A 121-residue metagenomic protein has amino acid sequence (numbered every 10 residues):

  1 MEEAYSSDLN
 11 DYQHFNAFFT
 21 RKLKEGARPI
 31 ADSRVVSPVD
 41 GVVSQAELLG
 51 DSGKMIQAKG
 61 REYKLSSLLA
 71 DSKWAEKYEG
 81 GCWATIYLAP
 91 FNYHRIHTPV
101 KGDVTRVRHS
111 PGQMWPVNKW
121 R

Functional and structural regions predicted by a protein language model:
M1-R121: Non-catalytic terminal segments and appended small domains
